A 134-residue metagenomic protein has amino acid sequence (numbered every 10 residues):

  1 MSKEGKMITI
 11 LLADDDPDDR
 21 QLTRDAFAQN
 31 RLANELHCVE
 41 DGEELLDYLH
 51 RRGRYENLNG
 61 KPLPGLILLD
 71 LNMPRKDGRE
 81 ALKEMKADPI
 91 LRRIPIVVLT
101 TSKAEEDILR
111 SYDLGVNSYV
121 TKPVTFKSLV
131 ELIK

Functional and structural regions predicted by a protein language model:
M1-L11, P17-H37, D41-L46, H50 (+3 more regions): Non-catalytic signal-transmission and effector/linker regions of two-component phosphorelay proteins
N57-P62, K86-R93, L114: Conserved phosphotransfer cores of two-component systems
L71-M73: Receiver (REC) domain active-site loop signature in two-component systems and cognate sites in sensor histidine kinases
R75-K76, M85: Hydrophobic residue at a beta-alpha junction that N-caps the helix immediately following a catalytic beta-strand/loop
D88, T101-K103: Short, conserved "switch-loop" micro-motifs in signal-transduction and mechanochemical regulators
N117: Short, glycine/charged-rich "phosphate-handling" switch motifs in NTP-dependent and phosphotransfer domains
